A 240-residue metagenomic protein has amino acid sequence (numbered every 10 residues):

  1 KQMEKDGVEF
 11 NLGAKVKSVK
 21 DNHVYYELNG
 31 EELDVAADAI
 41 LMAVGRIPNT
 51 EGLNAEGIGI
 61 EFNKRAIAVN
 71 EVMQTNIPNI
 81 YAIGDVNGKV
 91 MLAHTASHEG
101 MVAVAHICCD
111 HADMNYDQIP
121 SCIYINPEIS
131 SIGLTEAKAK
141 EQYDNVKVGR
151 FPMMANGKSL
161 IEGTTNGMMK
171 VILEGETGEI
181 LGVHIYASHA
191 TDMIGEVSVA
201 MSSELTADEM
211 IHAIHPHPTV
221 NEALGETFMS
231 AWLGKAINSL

Functional and structural regions predicted by a protein language model:
K1-E31, K89-S97, A105-K138: Rossmann-like dinucleotide-binding cores of NAD(P)H-dependent redox enzymes
K5, N70-E71, E174-G175: Short, acidic, Ser/Thr-enriched surface-loop or helix-capping motifs
F10, D34-H106: FAD-site-proximal beta/loop scaffold in flavoenzymes
K20-N22, I77, E162-G167: A short, glycine/Asx- and small/polar-enriched loop/turn that sits immediately N-terminal to a beta-strand
D21-E27, I60-A68, M154: Short gly/ser/thr-rich secondary-structure transition/capping motifs
N29-L33, T177-E179: Short acidic/polar mixed-charge low-complexity motifs
E61-N63, D110-Q118, N145-G149: A short alpha-helix-loop-beta-strand transition element characteristic of N-terminal alpha/beta dinucleotide-binding
C108, I125-T135, K140-L240: Flexible, glycine-rich terminal cap/loop adjacent to redox cofactors in electron-transfer oxidoreductases
